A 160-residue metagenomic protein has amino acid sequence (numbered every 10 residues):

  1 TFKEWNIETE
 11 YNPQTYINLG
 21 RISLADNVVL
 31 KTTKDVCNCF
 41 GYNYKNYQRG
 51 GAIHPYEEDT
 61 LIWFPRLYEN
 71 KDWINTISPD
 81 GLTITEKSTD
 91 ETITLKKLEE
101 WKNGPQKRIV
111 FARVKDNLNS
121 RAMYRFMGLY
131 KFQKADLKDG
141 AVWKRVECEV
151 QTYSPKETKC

Functional and structural regions predicted by a protein language model:
T1-T15: C-terminal accessory/interaction regions of large nucleic acid-associated machines
Y16, C37-C39, C148, C160: Generic recognition of cysteine residues
G20-M123: Acidic, glycine-rich low-complexity segments with interspersed aromatic residues
N117-C160: Compact mixed alphabeta submodule
